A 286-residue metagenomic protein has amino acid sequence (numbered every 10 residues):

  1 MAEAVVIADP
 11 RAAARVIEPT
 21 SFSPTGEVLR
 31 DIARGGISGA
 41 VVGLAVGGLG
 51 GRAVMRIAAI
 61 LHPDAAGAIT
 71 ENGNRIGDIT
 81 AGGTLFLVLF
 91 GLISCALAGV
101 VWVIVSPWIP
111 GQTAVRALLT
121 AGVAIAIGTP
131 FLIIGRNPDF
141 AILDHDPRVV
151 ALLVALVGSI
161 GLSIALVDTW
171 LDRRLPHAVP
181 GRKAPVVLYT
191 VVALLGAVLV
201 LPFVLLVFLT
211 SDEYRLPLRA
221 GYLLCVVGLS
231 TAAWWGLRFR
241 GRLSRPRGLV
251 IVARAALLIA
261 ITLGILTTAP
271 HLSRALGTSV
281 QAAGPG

Functional and structural regions predicted by a protein language model:
A2-G286: Juxtamembrane/disordered regions of integral membrane proteins
